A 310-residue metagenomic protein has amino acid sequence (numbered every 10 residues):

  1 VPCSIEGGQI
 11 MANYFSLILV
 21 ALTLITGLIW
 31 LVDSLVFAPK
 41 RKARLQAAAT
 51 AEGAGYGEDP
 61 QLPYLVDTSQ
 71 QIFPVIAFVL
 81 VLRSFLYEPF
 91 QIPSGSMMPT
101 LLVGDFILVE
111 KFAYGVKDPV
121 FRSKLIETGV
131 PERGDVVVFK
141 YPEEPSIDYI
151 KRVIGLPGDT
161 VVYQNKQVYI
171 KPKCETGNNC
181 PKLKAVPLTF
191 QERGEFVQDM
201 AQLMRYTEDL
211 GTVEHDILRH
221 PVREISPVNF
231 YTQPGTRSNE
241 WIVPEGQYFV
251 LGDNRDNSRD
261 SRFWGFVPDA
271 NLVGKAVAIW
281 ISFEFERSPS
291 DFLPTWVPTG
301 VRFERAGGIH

Functional and structural regions predicted by a protein language model:
I5-G8, A12-K40, A49-G53, G57-L65 (+2 more regions): Soluble "head" domains of membrane/secretory-pathway proteins
A51-Y87: Internal/C-terminal transmembrane anchor helices
G95: Short surface loop/edge beta-strand patches of beta-sandwich-type extracellular domains that form ligand-contact sites
